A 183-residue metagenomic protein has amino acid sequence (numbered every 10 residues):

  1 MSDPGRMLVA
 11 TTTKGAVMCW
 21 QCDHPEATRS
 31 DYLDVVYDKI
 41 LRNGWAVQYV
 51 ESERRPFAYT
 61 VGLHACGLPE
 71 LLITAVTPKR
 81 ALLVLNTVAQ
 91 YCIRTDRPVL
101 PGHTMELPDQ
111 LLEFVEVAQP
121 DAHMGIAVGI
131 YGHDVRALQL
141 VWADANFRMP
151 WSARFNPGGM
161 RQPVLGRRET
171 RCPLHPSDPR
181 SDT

Functional and structural regions predicted by a protein language model:
S2-V50, A65-G67, L72, V76-T183: Acidic, proline/glycine-rich low-complexity IDRs
A58-A65: Short, flexible, solvent-exposed loop/turn segments with mixed acidic/basic and small polar residues
